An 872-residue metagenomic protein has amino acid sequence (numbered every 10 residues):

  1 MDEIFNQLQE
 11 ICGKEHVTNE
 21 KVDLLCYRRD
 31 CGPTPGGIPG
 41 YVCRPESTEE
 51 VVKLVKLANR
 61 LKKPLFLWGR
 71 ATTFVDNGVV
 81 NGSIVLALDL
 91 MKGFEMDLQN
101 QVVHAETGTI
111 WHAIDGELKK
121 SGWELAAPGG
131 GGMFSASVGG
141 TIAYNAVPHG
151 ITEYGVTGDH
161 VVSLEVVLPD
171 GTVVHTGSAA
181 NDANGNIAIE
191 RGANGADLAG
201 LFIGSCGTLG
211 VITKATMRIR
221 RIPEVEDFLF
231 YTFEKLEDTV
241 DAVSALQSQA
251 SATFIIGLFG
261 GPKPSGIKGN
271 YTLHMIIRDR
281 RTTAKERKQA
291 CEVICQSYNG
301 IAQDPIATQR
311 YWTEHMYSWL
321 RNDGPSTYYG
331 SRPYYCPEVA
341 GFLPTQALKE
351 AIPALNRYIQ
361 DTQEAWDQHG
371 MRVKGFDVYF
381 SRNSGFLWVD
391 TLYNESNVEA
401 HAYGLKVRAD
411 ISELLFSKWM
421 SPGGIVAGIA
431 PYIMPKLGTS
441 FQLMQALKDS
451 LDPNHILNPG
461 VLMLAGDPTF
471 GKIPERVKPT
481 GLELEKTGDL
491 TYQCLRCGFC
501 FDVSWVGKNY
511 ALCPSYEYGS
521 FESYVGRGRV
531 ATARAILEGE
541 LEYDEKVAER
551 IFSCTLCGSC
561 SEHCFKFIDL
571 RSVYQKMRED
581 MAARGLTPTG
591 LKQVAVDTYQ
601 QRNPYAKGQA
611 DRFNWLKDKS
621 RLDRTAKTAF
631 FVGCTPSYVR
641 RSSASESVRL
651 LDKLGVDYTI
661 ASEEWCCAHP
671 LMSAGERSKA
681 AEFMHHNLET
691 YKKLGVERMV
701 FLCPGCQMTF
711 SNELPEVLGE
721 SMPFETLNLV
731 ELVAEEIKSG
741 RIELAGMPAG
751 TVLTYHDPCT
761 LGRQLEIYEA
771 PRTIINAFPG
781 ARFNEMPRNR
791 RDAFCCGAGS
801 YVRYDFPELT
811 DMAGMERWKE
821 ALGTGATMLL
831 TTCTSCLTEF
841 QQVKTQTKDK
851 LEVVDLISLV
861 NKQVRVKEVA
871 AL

Functional and structural regions predicted by a protein language model:
M1-P33, L57-L65, R70, S297-M316 (+1 more regions): N-terminal accessory segments
V22-L24, R28-K92, A105, L125: Glycine-rich N-terminal segment of FAD-binding domains in flavoprotein oxidoreductases, spanning the beta-loop-helix
G93-M96, T107, H112, G116-S248: FAD-binding subdomain of flavoenzyme oxidoreductases
Y231-T232, V240-D410, L414, I425-V426: C-terminal substrate-recognition/cap domain of FAD-linked oxidoreductases
G424, G428-G481: Activity-critical C-terminal alpha-helical subdomain
E485-G488, V530-L718, E736: Iron-sulfur-cluster electron-transfer modules
T487-G519, S523-G526, D544, A548-I568 (+2 more regions): Cysteine-centered iron-sulfur cluster-binding motifs in ferredoxin-type domains/subunits of redox enzymes
F567, T635-N728, T760-A777, R782-L872: Cofactor-cradling patches in redox/metallo enzymes
